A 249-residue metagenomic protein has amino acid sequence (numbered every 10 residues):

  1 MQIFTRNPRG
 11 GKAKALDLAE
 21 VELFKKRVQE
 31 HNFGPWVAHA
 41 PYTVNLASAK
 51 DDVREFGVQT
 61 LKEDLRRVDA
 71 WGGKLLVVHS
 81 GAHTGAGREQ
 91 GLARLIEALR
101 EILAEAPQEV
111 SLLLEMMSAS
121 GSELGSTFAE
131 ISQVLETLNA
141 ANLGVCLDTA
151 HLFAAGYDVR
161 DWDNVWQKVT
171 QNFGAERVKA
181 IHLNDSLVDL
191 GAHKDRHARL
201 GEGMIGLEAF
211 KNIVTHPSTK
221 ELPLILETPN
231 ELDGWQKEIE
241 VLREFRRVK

Functional and structural regions predicted by a protein language model:
M1-A40, V44, S48-E63, V248-K249: N-terminal pre-domain/capping segments
M1-I3, W36-A40, L76-V78, L112-L114 (+3 more regions): Hydrophobic faces of well-ordered beta-strands that scaffold small-molecule active sites in alpha/beta enzyme cores
F4-P8, A40-T43, G81-H83, E115-G121 (+3 more regions): Active-site beta-loop-alpha junctions enriched in small/polar residues
A15, E89, L124-F128, S132 (+2 more regions): Gly/Pro-rich active-site loop or hairpin
D17-V37, K62-G72, R100-Q108, L135-N142 (+2 more regions): Acidic (Asp/Glu)-rich catalytic clusters
L46-G144: Active-site acidic/histidine proton-transfer and metal-coordination neighborhood in alpha/beta enzyme cores
D52-L65, R88-E101, T127-T137, D163-Q167 (+2 more regions): Short, electropositive alpha-helical surface patch
S218-P223, R243, R247: Alpha/beta catalytic cores of nucleotide-metabolism and tRNA/nucleoside-modifying enzymes
